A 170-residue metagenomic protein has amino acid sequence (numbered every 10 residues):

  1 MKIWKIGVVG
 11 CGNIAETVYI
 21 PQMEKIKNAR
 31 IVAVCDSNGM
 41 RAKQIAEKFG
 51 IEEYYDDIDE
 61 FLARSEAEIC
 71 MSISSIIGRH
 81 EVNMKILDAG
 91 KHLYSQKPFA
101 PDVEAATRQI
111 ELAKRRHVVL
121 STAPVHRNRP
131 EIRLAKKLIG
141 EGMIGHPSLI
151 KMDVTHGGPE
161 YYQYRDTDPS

Functional and structural regions predicted by a protein language model:
M1-F49: N-terminal Rossmann-like dinucleotide-binding module
A15, Y55, S95, L120-T122 (+1 more regions): Hydrophobic residues in well-ordered beta-strands that form the structural core
V34, C70, I150: Receiver (REC) domain switch-region micro-motif
F49-L112: Beta-loop-alpha module in the N-terminal Rossmann-like domain of NAD(P)-dependent dehydrogenases, especially those
G78, P98-A100, S121-N128, R133: Rossmann-like NAD(P)(H) cofactor-binding subdomain of soluble oxidoreductases
R108-V125, G145-L149: Rossmann-fold dehydrogenase core element
H126-S170: Predominantly a Rossmann-like dinucleotide-binding segment in NAD(P)-dependent oxidoreductases
